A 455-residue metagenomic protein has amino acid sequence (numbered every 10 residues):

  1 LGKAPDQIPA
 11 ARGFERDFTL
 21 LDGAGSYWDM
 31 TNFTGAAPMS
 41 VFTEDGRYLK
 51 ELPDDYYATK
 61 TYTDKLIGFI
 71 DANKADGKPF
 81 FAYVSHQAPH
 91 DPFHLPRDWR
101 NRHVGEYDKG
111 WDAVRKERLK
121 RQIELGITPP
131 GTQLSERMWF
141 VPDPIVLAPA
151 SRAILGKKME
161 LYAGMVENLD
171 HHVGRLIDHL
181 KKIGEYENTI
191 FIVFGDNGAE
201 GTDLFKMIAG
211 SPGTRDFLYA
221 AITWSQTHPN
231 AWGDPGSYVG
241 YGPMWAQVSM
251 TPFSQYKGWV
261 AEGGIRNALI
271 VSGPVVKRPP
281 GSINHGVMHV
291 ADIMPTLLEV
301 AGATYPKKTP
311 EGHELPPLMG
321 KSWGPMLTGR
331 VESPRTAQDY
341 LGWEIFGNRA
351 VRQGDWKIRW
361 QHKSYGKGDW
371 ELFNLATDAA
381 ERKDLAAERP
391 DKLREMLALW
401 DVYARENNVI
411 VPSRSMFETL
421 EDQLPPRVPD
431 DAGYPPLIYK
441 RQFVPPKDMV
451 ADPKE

Functional and structural regions predicted by a protein language model:
L1-Q7, L20-A24, A82-H94, Q133-D143 (+6 more regions): Short, solvent-exposed turn/loop segments enriched in Gly/Ser/Thr/Pro and often Arg
G2-V104, K109, A113, E117 (+2 more regions): Formylglycine-dependent
A4-A11, Y27-F33, Y83-S85, P92-R100 (+8 more regions): Short, solvent-exposed loop/turn and secondary-structure capping segments
G13-E15, A75-A82, E185-F191, I265 (+3 more regions): Loop/turn elements at helix/coil->beta-strand transitions in domains of secreted/extracellular proteins
E15-R16, L20-S26, D234-I265, V276-G286 (+2 more regions): C-terminal cap/loop subdomain of S1 sulfatases and analogous C-terminal strand-loop tails that border
T63-K74, G105-P129, P149-T189, A199-G201 (+1 more regions): A long, amphipathic alpha-helix that forms part of the scaffold/cap immediately adjacent to metal-dependent active
L66, F80-H86, Y162, V166-L169 (+6 more regions): Beta-strand elements within well-structured catalytic alpha/beta cores of enzymes that handle phosphate/sulfate esters
L134-F140, V146-L155, E332, Y365-G368 (+1 more regions): Long, internal low-complexity/basic segments
